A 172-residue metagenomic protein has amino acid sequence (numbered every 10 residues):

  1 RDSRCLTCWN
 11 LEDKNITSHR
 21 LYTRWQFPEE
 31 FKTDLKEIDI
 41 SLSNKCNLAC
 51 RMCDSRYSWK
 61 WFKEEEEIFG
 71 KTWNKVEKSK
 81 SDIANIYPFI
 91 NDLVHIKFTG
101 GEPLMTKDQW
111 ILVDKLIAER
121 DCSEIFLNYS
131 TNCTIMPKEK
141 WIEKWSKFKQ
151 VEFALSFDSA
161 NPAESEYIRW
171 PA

Functional and structural regions predicted by a protein language model:
R1-S41, W59-F69, F89: N-terminal [4Fe-4S]-dependent radical SAM core
D2-N10, T33-D34, K97, M105 (+2 more regions): Metal-dependent nucleotidyl/phosphoryl-transfer cores and adjacent nucleic-acid-binding surfaces
C5-C8, C46, C50-C53: Short cysteine clusters
H19, I111-L112: Amphipathic, positively biased hydrophobic alpha-helical segments used for protein targeting and membrane insertion
W25-E29, E77-Y87, P137: A Trp-anchored, charged/polar loop motif used as the substrate-binding/catalytic surface of acyl/ester-handling
L35-K45, D54-S79, N91-K107, E119-K138 (+1 more regions): Core AdoMet radical
A84-F89, V113-R120, E143-S146: Leucine-rich repeat
